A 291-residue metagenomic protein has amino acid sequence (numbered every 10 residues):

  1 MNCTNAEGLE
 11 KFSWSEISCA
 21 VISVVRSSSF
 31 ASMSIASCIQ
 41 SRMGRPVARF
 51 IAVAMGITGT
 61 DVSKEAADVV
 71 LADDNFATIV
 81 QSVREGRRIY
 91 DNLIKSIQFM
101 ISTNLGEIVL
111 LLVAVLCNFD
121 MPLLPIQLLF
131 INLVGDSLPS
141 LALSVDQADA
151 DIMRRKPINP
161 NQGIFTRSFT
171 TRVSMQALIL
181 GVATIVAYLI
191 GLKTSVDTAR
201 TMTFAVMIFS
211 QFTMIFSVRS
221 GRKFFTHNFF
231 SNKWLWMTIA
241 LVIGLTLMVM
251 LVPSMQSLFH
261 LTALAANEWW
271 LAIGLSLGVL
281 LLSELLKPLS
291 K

Functional and structural regions predicted by a protein language model:
M1-N5, K11-F50: Low-acidity, Ser/Thr- and Arg-rich intrinsically disordered low-complexity segments
I51, R84-K291: C-terminal transmembrane helices and immediately adjacent loops/tails of multi-pass membrane transport proteins
I51-D68, A72: Acidic, Mg2+-coordinating phosphoryl-transfer loop and its flanking beta/alpha structural elements, shared across
E65-N75, A142-A148: Short, charged cytosolic
V80-Q81: Conserved phosphate-handling catalytic cores of large alpha/beta enzymes
